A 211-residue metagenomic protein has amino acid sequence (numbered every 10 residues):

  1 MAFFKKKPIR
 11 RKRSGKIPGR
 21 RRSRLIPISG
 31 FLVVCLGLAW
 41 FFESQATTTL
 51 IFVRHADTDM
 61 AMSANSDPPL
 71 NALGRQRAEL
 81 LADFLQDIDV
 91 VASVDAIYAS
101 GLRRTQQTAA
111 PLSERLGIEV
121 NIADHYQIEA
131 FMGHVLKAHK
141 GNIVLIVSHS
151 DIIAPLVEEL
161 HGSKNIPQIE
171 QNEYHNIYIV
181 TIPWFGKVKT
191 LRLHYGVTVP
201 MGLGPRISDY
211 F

Functional and structural regions predicted by a protein language model:
F3-F41, Q45-H139, I152-F211: Active-site-proximal alpha-helix that buttresses catalytic centers in soluble enzyme cores
H149: Conserved alpha/beta-hydrolase "nucleophile elbow" surrounding the catalytic nucleophile
